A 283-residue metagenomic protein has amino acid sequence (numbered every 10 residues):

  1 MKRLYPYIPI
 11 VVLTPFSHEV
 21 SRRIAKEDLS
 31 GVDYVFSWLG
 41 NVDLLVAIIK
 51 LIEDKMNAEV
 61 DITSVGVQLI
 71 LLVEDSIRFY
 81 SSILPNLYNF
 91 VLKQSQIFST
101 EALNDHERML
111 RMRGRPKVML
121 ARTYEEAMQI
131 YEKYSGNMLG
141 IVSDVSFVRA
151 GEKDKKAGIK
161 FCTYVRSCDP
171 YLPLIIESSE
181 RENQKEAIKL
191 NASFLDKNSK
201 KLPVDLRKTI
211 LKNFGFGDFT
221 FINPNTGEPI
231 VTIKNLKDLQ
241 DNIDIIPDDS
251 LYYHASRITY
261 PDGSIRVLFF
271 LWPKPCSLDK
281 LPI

Functional and structural regions predicted by a protein language model:
R3-L4, V12-S37, V42-V46, N57-E59 (+3 more regions): Alpha4 helix (beta4-alpha4-beta5 surface) of REC/receiver domains from two-component response regulators
V32, G136-L139, S143, N191: Local beta-strand N-terminus motif with an aromatic residue
G40-D43, A47, M56-N86, R207 (+1 more regions): CheY-like receiver
V67-R78, I83-E107, V118-L120: Conserved acidic segment of CheY-like receiver
F98-G140: Acidic, metal-coordinating helix/loop segments flanking the phosphotransfer/catalytic sites of two-component signaling
V142-G151: Active-site residues of response regulator receiver
I243, P247-I283: Long C-terminal appendages of very large multidomain proteins
